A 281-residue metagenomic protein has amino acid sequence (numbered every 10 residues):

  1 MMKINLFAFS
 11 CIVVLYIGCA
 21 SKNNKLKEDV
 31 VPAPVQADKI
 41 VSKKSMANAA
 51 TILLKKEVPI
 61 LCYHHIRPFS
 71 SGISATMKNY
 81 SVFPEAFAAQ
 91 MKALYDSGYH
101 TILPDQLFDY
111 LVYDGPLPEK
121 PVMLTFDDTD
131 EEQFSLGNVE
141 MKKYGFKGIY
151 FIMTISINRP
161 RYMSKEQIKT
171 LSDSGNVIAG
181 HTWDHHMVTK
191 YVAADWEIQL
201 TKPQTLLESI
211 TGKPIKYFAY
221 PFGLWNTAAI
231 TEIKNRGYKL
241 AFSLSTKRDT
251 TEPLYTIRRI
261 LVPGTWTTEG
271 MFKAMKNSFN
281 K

Functional and structural regions predicted by a protein language model:
L6-V14: Sec-dependent N-terminal signal peptides
Y16-G18: C-terminal motif of bacterial Sec signal peptides marking the signal peptidase cleavage site
N23-L124, E131-E132, K190-K281: C-terminal active-site subregion of NodB/CE4 polysaccharide deacetylases
H64, H181, H185: Histidine-centered divalent metal-coordination motifs
L124-T125, I178: Residue-level marker for buried hydrophobic side chains located in beta-strands that build the well-ordered beta-sheet
N138-F146, M163-G180: Acidic (Asp/Glu)-rich catalytic clusters
F151, H181, A241-S243: Short beta-strand and adjacent tight-turn residues that come in two discontinuous sequence segments and form the edges
R161-I168, D195-Q199: Charged helix-capping and loop-helix junction motifs
